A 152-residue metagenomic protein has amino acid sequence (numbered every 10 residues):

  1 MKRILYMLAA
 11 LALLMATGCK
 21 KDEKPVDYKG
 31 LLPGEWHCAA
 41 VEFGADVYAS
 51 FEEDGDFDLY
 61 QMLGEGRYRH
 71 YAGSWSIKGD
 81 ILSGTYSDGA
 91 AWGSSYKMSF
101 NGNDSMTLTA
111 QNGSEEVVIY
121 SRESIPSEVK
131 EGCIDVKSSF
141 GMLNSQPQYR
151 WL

Functional and structural regions predicted by a protein language model:
M1-T17: Sec-dependent bacterial lipoprotein signal peptides
C19-A72, K78-L152: Lipid interaction determinants
